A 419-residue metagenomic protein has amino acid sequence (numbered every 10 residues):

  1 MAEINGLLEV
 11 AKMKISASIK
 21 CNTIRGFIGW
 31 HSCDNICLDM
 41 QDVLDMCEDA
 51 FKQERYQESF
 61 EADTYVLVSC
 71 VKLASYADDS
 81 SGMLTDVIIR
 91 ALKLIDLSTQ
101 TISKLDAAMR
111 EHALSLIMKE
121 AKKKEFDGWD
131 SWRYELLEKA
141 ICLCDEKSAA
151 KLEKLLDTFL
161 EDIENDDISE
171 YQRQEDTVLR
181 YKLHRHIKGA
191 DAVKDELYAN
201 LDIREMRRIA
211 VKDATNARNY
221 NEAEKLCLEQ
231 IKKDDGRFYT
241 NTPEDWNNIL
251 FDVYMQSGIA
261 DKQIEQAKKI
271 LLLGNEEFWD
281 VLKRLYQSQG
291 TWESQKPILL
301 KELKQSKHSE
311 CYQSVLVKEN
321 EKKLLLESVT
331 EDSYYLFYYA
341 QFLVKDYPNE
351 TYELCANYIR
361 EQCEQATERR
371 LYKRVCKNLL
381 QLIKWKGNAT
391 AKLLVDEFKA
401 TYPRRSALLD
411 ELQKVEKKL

Functional and structural regions predicted by a protein language model:
M1-L419: Eukaryote-biased, non-catalytic alpha-solenoid scaffold regions
